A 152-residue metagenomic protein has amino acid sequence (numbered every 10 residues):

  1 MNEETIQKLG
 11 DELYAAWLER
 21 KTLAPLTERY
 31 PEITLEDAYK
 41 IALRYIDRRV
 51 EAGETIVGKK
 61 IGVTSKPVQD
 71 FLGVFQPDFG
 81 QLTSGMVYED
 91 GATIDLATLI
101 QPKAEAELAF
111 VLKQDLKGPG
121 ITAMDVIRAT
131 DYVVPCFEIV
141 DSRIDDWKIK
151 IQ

Functional and structural regions predicted by a protein language model:
N2-Q152: Catalytic-core "active-site belt" of small-molecule-metabolizing enzymes, emphasizing His/Asp/Glu-rich regions
